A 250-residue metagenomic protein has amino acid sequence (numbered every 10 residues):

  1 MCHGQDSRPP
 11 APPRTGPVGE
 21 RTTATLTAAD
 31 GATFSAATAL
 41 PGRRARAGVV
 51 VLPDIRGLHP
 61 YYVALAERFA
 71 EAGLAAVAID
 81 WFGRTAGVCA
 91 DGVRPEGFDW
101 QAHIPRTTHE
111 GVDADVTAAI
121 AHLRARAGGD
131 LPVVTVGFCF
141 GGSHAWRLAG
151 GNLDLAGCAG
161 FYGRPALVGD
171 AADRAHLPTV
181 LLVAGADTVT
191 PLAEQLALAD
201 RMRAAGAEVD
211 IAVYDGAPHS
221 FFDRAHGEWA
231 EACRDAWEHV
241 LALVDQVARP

Functional and structural regions predicted by a protein language model:
M1-P250: N-terminal cap/leader regions of alpha/beta-hydrolase-fold enzymes, predominantly small-molecule hydrolases
